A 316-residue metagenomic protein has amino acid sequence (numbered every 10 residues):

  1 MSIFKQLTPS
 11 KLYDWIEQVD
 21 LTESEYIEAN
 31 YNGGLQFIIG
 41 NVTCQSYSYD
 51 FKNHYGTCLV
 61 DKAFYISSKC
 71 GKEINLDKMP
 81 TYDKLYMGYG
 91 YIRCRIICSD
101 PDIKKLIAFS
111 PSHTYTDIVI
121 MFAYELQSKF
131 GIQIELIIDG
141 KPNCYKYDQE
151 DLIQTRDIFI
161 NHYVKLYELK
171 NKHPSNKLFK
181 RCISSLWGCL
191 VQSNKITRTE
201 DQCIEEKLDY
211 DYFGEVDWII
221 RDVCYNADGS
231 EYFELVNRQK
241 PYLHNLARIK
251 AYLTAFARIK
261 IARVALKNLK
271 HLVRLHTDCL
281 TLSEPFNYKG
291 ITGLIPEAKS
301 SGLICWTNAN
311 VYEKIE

Functional and structural regions predicted by a protein language model:
M1-E316: Conserved acidic
